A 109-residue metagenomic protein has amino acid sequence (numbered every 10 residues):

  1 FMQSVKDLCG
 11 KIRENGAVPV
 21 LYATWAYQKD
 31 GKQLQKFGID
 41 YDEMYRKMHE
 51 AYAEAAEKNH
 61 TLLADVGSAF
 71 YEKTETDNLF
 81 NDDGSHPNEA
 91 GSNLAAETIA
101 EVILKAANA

Functional and structural regions predicted by a protein language model:
F1-E89, N93, E101, A107: Alpha-helical cap/lid subdomain in secreted, periplasmic, or secretory-pathway luminal O-acyl-processing enzymes
